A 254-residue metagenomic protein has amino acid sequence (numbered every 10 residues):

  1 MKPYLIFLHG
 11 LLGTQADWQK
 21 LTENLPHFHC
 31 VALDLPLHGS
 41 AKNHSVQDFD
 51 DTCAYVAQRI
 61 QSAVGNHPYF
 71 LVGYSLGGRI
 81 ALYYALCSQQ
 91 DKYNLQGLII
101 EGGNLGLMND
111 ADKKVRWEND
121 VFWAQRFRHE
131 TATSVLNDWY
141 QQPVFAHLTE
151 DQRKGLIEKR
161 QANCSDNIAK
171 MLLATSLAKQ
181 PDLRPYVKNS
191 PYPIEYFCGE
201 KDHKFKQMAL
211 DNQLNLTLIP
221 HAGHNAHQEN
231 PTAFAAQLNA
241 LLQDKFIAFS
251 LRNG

Functional and structural regions predicted by a protein language model:
K2-K42: Conserved HGGG/HGGXW glycine-rich cap/lid loop of the alpha/beta-hydrolase fold
D51-H67: Conserved acidic catalytic loop of the alpha/beta-hydrolase fold
N66-Y74: Alpha/beta-hydrolase fold nucleophile elbow
G73-G77, A81: Gly/Ala-rich beta-loop-alpha elbow adjacent to hydrolase catalytic centers
G97-F127: Flexible "cap/lid" loop of the alpha/beta hydrolase fold
N163-L210: Conserved serine/cysteine hydrolase catalytic core
L216-A222: Short glycine-rich catalytic loops that host catalytic nucleophiles or stabilize transition states across multiple
A222-P231, A235: Catalytic histidine-centered segment of alpha/beta-hydrolase-like enzymes
